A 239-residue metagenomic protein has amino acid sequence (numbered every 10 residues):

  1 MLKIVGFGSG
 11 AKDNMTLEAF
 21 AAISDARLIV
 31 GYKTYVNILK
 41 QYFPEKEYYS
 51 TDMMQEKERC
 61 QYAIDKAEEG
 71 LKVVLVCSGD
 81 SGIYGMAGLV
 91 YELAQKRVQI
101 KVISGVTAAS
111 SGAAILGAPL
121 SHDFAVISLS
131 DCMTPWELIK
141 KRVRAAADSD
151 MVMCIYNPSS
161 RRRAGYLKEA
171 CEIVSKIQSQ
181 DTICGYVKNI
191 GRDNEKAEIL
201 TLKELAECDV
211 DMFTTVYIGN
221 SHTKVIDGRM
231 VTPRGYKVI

Functional and structural regions predicted by a protein language model:
M1-I103, S111, A206: Class I S-adenosyl-L-methionine
L2-I4, K72, D148-I239: A contiguous loop/helix-start segment that scaffolds small-molecule binding in enzyme catalytic cores
F7-N14, T134-W136, E198-L200: Short gly/ser/thr-rich secondary-structure transition/capping motifs
F7-S9, G31-T34, T51-M53, S78-D80 (+7 more regions): Fold-independent oxyanion-binding glycine-rich loops and adjacent beta-strand/coil segments at enzyme active sites
A26-I29, Y42, K66-G70, L93 (+6 more regions): Change "in soluble alpha/beta enzymes" to "in soluble alpha/beta proteins
Y42, M86-A87, A113-A114, E137-L138 (+2 more regions): Short, well-ordered secondary-structure micro-motifs
L71-C77, P119-D131, K203-M212: A polyampholytic, Gly/Pro-enriched intrinsically disordered region
G85-S149: Class I SAM-dependent methyltransferase SAM-binding "motif I" and its flanking Rossmann-like core
